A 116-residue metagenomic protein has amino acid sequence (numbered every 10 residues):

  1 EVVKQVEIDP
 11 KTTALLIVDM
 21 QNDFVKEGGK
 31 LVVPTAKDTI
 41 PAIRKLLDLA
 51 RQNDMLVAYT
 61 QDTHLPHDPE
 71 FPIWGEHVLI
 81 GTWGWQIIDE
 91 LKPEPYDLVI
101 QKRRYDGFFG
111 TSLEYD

Functional and structural regions predicted by a protein language model:
E1-V99: Active-site acidic carboxylates
K102-D116: Alpha-helical scaffold elements lining the catalytic groove of polysaccharide deacetylases
